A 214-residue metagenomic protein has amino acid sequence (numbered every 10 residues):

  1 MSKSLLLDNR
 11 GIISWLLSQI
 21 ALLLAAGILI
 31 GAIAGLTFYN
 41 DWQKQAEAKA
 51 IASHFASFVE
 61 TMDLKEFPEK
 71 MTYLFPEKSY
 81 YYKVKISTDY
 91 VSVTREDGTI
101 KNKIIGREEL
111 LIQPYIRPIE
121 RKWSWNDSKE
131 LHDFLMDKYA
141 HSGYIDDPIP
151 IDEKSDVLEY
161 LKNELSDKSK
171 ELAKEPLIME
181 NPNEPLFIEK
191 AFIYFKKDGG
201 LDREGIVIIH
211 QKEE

Functional and structural regions predicted by a protein language model:
M1-R10: N-terminal leader/signal peptides at the extreme start of proteins
R10-I12, F55: Short, exposed beta-strand "edge-strand" segments with a Pro/Gly-rich flavor and a Y/T-containing core
I12-L24: N-terminal signal-anchor/signal peptide hydrophobic helix marking the start of the first transmembrane segment
G27-E214: Long, compositionally biased, intrinsically disordered regions
